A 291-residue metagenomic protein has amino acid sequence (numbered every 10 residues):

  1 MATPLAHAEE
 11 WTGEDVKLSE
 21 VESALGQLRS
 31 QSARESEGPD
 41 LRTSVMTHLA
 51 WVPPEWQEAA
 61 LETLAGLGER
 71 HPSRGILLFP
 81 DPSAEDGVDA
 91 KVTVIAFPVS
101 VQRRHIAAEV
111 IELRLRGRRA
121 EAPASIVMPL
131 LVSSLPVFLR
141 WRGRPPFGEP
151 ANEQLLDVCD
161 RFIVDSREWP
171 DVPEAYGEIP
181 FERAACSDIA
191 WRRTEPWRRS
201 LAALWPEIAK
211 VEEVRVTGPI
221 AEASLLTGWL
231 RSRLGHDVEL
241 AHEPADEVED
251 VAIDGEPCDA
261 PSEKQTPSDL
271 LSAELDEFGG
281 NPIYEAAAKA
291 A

Functional and structural regions predicted by a protein language model:
M1, R29, A33-E37, E62-L64 (+2 more regions): C-terminal structured domains
M1-V132: An N-terminal, globular interaction/scaffold subdomain
A60-L61, P123-A124, E149-A151, A223-G228: A short acidic (Asp/Glu
G66-L77, L131-F138, L156-I163, R231-A241: Structural alpha-beta junctions
V92-T93, N152-L156, Y176-F181, G228-R231 (+1 more regions): Short, surface-exposed amphipathic charged segments that create phosphate/polyanion-binding patches used for binding
F97, R104, I179-R192, I208 (+2 more regions): Extended, compositionally simple fibrous regions characteristic of intermediate-filament-like scaffolds
A108-A202: Internal, hydrophobic cores of structured domains that mediate oligomerization or house catalytic pockets within large
C186-L240: ATP/pyrophosphate-binding catalytic subdomain of soluble kinases
